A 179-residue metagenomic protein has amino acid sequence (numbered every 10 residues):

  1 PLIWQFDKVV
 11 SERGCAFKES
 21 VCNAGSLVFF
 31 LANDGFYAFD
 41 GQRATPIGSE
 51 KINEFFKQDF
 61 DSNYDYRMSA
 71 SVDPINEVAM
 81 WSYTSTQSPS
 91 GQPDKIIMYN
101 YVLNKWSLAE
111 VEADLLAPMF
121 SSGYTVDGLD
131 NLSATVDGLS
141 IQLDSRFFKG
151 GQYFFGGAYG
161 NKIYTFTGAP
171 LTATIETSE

Functional and structural regions predicted by a protein language model:
P1-K8: Surface-exposed extracellular loop regions of Gram-negative outer-membrane beta-barrel proteins
S11-L27, N33-E179: Beta-sheet repeat architectures centered on beta-propellers
